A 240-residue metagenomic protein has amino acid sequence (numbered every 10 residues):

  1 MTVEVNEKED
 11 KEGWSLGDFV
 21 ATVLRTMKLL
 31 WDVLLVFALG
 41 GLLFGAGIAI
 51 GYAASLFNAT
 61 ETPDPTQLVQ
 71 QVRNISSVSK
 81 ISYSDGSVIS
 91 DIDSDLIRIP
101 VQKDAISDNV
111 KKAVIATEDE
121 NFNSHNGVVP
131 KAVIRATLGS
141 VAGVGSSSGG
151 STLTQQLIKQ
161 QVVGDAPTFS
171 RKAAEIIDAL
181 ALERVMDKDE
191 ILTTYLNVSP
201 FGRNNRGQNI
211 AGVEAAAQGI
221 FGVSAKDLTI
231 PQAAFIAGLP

Functional and structural regions predicted by a protein language model:
M1-P240: Juxtamembrane regions of bacterial inner-membrane/periplasmic proteins, predominantly the peptidoglycan biogenesis
